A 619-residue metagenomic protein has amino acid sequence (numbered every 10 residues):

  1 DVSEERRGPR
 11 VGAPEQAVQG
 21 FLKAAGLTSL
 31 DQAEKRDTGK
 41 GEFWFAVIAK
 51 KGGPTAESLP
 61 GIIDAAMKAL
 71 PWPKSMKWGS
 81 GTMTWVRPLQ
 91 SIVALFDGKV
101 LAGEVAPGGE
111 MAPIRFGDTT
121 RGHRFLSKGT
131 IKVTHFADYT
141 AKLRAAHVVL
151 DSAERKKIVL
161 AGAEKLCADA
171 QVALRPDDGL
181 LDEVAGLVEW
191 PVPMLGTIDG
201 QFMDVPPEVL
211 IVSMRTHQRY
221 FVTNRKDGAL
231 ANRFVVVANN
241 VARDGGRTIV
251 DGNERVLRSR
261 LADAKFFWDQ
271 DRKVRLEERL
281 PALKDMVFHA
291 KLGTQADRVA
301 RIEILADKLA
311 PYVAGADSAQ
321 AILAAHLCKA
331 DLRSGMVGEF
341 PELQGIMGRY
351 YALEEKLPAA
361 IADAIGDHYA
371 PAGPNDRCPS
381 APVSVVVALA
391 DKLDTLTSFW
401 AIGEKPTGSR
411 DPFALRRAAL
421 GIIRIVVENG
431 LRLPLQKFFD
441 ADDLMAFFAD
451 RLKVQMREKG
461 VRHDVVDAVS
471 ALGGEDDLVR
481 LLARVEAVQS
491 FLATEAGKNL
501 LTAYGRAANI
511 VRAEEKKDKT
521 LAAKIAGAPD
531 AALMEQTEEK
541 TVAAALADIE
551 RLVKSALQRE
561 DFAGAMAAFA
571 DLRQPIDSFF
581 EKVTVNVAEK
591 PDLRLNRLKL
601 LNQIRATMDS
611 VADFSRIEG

Functional and structural regions predicted by a protein language model:
D1-G619: Amphipathic alpha-helical "coupling" segments that flank catalytic cores
